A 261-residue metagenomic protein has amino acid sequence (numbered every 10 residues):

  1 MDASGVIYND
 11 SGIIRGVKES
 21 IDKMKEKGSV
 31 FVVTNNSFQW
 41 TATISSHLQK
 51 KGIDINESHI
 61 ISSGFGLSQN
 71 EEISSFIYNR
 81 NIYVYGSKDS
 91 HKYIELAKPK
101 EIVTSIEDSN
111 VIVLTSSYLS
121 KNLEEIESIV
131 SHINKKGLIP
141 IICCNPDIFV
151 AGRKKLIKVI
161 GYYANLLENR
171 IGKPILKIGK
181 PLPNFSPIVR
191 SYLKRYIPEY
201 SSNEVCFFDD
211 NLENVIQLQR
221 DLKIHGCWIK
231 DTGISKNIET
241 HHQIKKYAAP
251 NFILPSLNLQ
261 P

Functional and structural regions predicted by a protein language model:
A3, N9-G12, K18-E19, A42-I61 (+3 more regions): Asp-based, Mg2+/Mn2+-dependent phosphohydrolase catalytic module
E19-K27: A short, Lys/Arg-enriched amphipathic alpha-helix followed by its capping loop at the start of a domain
N36: Conserved phosphate/oxyanion-binding catalytic-loop motifs
